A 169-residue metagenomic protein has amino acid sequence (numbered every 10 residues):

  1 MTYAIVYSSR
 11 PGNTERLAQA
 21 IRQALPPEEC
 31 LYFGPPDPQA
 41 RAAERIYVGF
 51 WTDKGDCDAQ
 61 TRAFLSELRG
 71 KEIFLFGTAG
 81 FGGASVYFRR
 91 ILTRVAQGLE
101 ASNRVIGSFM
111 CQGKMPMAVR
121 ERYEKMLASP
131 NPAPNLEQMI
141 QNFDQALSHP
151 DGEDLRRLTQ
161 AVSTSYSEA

Functional and structural regions predicted by a protein language model:
M1, R41, N103: Structured loop/turn residues at beta-strand edges in well-structured enzyme cores
M1-T2, E168: Short, Lys/Arg-enriched, disordered terminal segments
T2-A24: N-terminal beta1-alpha1 ligand-phosphate binding loop
Y3, P35, L147: Generic anion/oxyanion-binding catalytic loop in active/binding sites
V6, F33, F76: The conserved SAM/SAH-binding core of class I Rossmann-like methyltransferase domains, concentrating on the hydrophobic
G12, R16, R41, D56 (+1 more regions): Residues that form or flank phosphate/diphosphate-binding pockets in enzymes that use nucleotide phosphates
A24-E29, R45-V48, D53-A169: FMN-binding flavodoxin-like domain, especially the glycine-rich phosphate-binding loop
L31-A42: Short acidic low-complexity segments
